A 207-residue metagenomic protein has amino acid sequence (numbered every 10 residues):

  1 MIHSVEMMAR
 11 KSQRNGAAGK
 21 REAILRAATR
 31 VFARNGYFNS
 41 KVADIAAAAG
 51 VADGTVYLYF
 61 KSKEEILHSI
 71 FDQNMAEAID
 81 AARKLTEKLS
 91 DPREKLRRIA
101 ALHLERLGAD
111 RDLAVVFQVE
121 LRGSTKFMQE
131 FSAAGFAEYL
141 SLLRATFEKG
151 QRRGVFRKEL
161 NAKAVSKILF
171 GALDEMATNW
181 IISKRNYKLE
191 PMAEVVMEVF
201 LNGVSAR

Functional and structural regions predicted by a protein language model:
M1-N35, N39-A48, E65: Basic, helix-initiating cap at the start of DNA-binding domains
A49-F60: Short hydrophobic/aromatic patch on the recognition helix
L67-N74: Alpha-helical DNA-contacting segments of helix-turn-helix folds
S69, R83-D112, A162, S166-L169 (+1 more regions): Hydrophobic alpha-helical connector segments
A76-D80, F127-R153, K163-K167, G171 (+2 more regions): Amphipathic alpha-helical packing segments from all-alpha helical-bundle domains
K84, L102, L113-V116, E130-E138: Short, solvent-exposed amphipathic helices
E105-A109, A145, K149, L169-Y187 (+1 more regions): Amphipathic C-terminal alpha-helical segment
L107-F127, N179-I182: Amphipathic alpha-helical segments used for helix-helix packing
